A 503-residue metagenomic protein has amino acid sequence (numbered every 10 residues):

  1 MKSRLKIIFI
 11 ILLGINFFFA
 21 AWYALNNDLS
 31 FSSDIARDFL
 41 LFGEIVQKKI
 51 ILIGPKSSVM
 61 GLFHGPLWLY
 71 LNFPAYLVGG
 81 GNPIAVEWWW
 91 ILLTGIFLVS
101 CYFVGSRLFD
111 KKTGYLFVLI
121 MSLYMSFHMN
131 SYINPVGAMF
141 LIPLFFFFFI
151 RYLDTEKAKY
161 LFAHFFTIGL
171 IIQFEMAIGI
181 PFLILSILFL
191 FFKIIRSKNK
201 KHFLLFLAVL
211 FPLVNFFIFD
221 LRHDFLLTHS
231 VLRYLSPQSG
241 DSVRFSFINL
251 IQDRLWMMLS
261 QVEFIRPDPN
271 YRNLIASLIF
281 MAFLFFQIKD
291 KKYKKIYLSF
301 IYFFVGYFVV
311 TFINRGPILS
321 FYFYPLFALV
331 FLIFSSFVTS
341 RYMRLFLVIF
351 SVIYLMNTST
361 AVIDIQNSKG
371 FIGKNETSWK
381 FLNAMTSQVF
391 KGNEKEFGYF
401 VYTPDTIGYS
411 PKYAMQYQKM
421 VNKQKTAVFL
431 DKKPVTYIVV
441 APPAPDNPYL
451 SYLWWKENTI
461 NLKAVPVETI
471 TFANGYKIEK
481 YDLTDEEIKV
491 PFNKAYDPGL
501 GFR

Functional and structural regions predicted by a protein language model:
F9-L13, L207, S336-D364: Signature aromatic-anchored transmembrane alpha helix within multi-pass, membrane-resident enzymes that catalyze glycan
F19-Y23, A36-M60, L67-Y70, P74 (+1 more regions): Extracytosolic helix-loop segments that constitute the early lumenal/periplasmic catalytic or substrate-binding loops
F39-K48, G179-I288: Transmembrane-lumen/periplasm boundary regions of multi-pass, lipid-linked membrane glycan transferases
I53, L347-G392, Y402-Q418: Membrane-proximal, lumen/periplasm-facing interface regions of secretory-pathway glyco- and lipid-modifying enzymes
W88-L108, P143-F148, A282-Q287: Transmembrane-helix motifs of polytopic, lipid-linked glycan transferases
M129-G137: Short acidic/glycine- and proline-prone juxtamembrane loop motifs at membrane-interface regions of multi-pass membrane
F145-L161, I171, V338: Membrane-interface transmembrane helices that cradle and orient dolichyl/undecaprenyl
I180, Y297-Y342: Hydrophobic/aromatic-rich transmembrane helices and adjacent perimembrane loops
